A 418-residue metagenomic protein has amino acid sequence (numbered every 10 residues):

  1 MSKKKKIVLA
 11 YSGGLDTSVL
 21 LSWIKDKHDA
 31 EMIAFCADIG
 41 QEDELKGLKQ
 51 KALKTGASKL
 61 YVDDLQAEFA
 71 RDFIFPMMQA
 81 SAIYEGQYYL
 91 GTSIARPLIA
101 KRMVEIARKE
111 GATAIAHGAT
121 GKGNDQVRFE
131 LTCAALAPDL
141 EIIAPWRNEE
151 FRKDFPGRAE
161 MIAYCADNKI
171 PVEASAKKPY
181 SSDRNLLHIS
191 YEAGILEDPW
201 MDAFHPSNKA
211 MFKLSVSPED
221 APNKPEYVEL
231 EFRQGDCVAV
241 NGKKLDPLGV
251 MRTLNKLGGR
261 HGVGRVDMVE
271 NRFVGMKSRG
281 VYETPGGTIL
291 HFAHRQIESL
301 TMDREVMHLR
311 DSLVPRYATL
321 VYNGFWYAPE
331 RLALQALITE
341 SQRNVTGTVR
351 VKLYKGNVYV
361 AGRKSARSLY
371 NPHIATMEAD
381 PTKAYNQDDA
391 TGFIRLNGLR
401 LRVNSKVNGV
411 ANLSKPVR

Functional and structural regions predicted by a protein language model:
S2-A10, L15-R418: Nucleotide-activated chemistry modules centered on ATP-dependent adenylation/adenylyltransferase
